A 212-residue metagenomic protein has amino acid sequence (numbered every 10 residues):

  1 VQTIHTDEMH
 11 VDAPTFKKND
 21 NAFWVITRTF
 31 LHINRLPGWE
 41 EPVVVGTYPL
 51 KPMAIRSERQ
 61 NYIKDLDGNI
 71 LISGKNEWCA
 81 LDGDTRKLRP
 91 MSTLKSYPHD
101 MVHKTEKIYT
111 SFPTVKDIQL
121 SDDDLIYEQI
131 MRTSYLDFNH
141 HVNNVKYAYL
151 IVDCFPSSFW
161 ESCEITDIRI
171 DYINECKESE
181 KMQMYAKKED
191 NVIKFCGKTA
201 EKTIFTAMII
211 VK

Functional and structural regions predicted by a protein language model:
V1-P42, F155, I210: Hydrophobic, proline/glycine-rich low-complexity stretches
E8-V11, W24-I26, Y97, R132-L136 (+1 more regions): Short acidic/polar alpha-helix capping motifs at helix-coil junctions
H10-N19, D65-D67, F112-Q119, C154-F159: Intrinsically disordered, low-complexity boundary segments flanking structured domains
D20, V25, S121-D123, E164: A short, polar/charged loop/turn motif at coil->beta-strand junctions and beta-hairpin connectors
W24-I26, L71, V142: A broad, structural micro-motif
T27, S57, T166: Exposed loop/turn and edge beta-strand positions of beta-sandwich/beta-sheet ligand-binding modules
F30-I118, Y172, C176-S179, K187-K212: HotDog/MaoC-like acyl-thioester-processing domains
D123-V211: Acidic/His-leaning functional-site neighborhoods
